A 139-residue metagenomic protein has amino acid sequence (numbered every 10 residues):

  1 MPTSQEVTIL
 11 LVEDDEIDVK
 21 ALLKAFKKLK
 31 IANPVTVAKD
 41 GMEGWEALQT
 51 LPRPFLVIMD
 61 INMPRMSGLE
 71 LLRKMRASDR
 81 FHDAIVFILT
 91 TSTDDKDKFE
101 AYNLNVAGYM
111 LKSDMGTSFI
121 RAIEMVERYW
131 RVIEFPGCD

Functional and structural regions predicted by a protein language model:
M1-L10, E16-L29, M115-D139: Non-catalytic signal-transmission and effector/linker regions of two-component phosphorelay proteins
Q5-E6, I31, P52-L56, R80-I85: His-Asp phosphorelay/catalytic-motif detector in bacterial-type signaling
E13-D14, L89-T93, S113: Conserved active-site segment of CheY-like receiver
L23, V37-L56, I120: Acidic, metal-coordinating helix/loop segments flanking the phosphotransfer/catalytic sites of two-component signaling
V57, D83-T93, A101: A short, hydrophobic beta-strand element within the central beta-sheet of small alpha/beta folds
M63-P64: Receiver (REC) domain active-site loop signature in two-component systems and cognate sites in sensor histidine kinases
A107: Short, glycine/charged-rich "phosphate-handling" switch motifs in NTP-dependent and phosphotransfer domains
